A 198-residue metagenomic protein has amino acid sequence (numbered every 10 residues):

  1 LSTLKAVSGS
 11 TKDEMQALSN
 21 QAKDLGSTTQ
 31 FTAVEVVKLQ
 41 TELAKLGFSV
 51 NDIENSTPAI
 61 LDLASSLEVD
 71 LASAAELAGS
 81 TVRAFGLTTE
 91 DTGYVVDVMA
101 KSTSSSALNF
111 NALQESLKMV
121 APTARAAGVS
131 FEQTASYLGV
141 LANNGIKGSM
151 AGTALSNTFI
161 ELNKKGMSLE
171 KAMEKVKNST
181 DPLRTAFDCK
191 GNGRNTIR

Functional and structural regions predicted by a protein language model:
L1-Y94, K101-Q114, A124-E132, N143-G152 (+2 more regions): A short, structural motif
S116, T134-L138: Short hydrophobic or amphipathic alpha-helical segments
K171-K177: Acidic, Ser/Thr-rich peripheral helices and adjacent loops at domain boundaries
D188-R198: Low-complexity basic/metal-binding stretches
